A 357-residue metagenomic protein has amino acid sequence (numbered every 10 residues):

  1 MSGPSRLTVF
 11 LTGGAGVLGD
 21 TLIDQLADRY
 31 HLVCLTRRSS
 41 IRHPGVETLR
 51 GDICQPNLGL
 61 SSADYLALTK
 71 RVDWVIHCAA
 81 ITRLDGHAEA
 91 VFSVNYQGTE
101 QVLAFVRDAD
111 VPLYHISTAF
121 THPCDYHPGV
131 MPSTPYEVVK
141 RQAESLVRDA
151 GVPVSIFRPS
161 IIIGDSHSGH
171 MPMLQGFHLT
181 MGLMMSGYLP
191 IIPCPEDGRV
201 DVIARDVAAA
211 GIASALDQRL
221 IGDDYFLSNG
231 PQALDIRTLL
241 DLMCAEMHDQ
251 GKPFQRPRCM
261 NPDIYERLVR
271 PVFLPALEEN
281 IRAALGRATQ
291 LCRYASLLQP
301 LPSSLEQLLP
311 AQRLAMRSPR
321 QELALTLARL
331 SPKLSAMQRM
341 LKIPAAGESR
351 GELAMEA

Functional and structural regions predicted by a protein language model:
L7-R29: N-terminal Rossmann NAD(P)H-binding glycine-rich loop of SDR-like oxidoreductase domains
V46-V72: Conserved Rossmann-fold cofactor-binding substructure of NAD(P)-dependent oxidoreductases
W74-H77, E89-S93, Q97-V138, S155: Conserved Rossmann-fold NAD(P)-dependent oxidoreductase catalytic core, especially the SDR/UDP-sugar
E144-P172: Conserved beta-loop-beta element that borders a ligand/cofactor-binding pocket
D165-H178, A215-Y225: Glycine/proline-rich active-site loop of Rossmann-fold NAD(P)-dependent oxidoreductases
L179-V207, G211, A215, F226-S228: A conserved pocket-lining segment of Rossmann-fold NAD(P)-dependent short-chain dehydrogenase/reductase
G211-A288, L330, L334, Q338-E356: Mid/C-terminal beta-alpha module of Rossmann-like enzyme folds, strongest in SDR-family dehydrogenases/epimerases
Q290-L291, A295-A357: Amphipathic terminal alpha-helices
